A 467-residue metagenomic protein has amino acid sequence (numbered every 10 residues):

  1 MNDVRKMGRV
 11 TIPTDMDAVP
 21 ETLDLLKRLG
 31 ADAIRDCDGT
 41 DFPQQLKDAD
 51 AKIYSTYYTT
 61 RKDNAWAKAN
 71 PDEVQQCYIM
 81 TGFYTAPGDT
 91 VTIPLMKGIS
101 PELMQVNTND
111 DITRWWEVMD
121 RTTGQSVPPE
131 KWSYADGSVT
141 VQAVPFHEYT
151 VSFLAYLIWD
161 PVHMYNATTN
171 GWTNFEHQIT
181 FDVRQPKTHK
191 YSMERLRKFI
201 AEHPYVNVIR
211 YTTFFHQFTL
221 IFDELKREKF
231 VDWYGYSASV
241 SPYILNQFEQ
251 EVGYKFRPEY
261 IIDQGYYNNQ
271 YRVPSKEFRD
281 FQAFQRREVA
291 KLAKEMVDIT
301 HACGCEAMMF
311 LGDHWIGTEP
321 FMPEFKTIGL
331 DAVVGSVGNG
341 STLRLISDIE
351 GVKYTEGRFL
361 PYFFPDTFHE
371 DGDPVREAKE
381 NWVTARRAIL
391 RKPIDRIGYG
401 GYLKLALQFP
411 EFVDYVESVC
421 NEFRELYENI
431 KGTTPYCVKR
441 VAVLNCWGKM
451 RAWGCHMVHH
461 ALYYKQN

Functional and structural regions predicted by a protein language model:
N2-K52, E148-Y156, P161-W172, H177 (+1 more regions): N-terminal structural segment of carbohydrate-active enzymes
R9-D17, H177-Y191, D366-K379: Active-site mouth loops of central-metabolism enzymes
D15-V19, G30-F42, T56-Q105, T113-R114 (+5 more regions): Substrate-binding cleft of secreted/luminal carbohydrate-active enzymes
Q45-L46, N64-A67, L196-R197, N207-F214 (+4 more regions): Hydrophobic targeting/anchoring helices
A49-I53, T59-T60, V416-E417: A signal for specific C-terminal beta-sheet/loop modules enriched in small/flexible residues with GP/PG/PP motifs
I53-T56, A332-V334: Short hydrophobic/aromatic-enriched beta-strand-loop microsegments
P71-T327, L345, K431: Polysaccharide-binding and catalytic clefts of secreted carbohydrate-active enzymes
